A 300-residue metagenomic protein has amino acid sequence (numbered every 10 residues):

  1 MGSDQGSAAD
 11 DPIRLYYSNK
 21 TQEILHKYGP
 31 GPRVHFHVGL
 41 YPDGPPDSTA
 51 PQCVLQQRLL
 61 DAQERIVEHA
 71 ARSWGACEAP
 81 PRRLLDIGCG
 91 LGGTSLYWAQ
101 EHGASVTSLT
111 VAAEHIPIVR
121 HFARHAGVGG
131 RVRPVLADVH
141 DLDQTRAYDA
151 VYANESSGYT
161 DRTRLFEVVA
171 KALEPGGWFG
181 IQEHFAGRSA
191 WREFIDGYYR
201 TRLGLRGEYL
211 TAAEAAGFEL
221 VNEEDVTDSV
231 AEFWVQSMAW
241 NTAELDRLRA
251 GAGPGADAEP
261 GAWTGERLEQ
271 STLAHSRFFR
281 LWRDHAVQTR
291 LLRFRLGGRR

Functional and structural regions predicted by a protein language model:
M1-P32: N-terminal auxiliary segments of SAM/dcSAM-dependent transferases
P42-A50, L60-P80: Conserved alpha-helix/loop element of class I SAM-dependent methyltransferases that forms part of the SAM/SAH-binding
P80-G90: Conserved class I S-adenosyl-L-methionine
L85, S95-D138: Class I SAM-dependent methyltransferase SAM/SAH-binding core
H140-V151: A short acidic, Gly/Pro-enriched loop at the edge of an enzyme's catalytic core that lines a small-molecule cofactor
R164-W178: A short glycine-rich, Lys/Arg-flanked "PGG" loop and its adjoining helix->strand segment in the class I
I181-T201: Short, glycine-/aromatic-enriched active-site segment of Class I SAM-dependent methyltransferases
D225-R300: Conserved Class I S-adenosyl-L-methionine
